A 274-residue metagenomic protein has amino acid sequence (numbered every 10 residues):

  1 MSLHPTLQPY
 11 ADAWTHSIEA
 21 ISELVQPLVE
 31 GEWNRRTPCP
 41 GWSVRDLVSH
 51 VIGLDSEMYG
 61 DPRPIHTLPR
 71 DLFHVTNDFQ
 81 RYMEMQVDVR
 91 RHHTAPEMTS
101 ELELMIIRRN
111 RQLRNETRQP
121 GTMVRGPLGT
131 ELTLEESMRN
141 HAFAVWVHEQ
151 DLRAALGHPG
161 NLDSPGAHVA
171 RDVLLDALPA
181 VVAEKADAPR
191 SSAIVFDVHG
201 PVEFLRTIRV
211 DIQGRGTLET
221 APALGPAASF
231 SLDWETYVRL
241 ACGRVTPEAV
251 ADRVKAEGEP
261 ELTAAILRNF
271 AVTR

Functional and structural regions predicted by a protein language model:
M1-P9, E57-N115, P120: Short, helix-capping/interhelical loops that line the mouth of catalytic, cofactor-, or ligand-binding pockets
S2-D46, M58-G60: An N-terminal domain-cap segment
Y10-S17, M98-E101, M105, S137 (+2 more regions): Amphipathic alpha-helix face/heptad-repeat signature
I18, S22, Q26, D55-Y59 (+3 more regions): Structural signal for well-ordered, non-membrane alpha-helices
Q26-T37, I107-M138: Acidic interhelical loop/turn segments
N34-T76, P127-K185: Short, contiguous alpha-helical
H168-I212: A glycine-rich beta-turn/hairpin centered on an aromatic-Pro dipeptide
P222-R274: C-terminal interaction segments
